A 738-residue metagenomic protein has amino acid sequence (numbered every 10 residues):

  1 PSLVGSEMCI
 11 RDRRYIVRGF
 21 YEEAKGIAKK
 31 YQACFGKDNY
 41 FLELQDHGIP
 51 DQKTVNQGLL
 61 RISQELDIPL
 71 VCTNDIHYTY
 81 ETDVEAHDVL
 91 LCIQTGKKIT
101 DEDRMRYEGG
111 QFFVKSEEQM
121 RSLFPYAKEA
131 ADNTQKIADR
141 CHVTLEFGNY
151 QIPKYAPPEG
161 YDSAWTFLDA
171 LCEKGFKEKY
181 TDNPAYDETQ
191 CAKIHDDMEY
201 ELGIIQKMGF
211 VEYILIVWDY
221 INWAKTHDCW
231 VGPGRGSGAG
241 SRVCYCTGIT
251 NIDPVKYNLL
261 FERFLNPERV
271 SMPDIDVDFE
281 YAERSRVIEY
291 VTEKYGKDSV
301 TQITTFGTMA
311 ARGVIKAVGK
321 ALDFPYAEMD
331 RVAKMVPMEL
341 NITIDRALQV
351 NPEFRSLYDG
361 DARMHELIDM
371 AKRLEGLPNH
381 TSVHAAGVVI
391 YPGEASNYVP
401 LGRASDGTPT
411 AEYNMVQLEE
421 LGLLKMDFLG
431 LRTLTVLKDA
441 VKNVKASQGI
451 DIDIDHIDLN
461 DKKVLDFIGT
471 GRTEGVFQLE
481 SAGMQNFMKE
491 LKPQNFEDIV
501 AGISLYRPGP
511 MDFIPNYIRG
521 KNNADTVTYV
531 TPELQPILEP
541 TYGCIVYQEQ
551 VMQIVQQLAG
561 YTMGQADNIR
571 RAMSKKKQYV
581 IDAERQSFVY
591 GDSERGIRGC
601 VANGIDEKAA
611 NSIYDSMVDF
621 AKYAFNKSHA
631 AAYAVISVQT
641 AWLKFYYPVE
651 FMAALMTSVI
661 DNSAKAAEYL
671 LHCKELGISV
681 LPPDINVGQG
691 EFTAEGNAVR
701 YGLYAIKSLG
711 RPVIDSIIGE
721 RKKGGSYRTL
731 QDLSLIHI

Functional and structural regions predicted by a protein language model:
P1-G5, I10, I736-H737: Single conserved hydrophobic/aromatic residue that forms the stacking wall/gate of nucleotide- or nucleobase-binding
S6-E7, R11-E81, P125, T144 (+1 more regions): Domain-core and long-helix interface of multi-subunit machines
G19-E22, Q57-L60, V84-L91, T247-T250 (+3 more regions): Short secondary-structure boundary/capping segments
E23-G26, K30, Y126-E129, N133-K136 (+4 more regions): A non-catalytic, amphipathic alpha-helix used as a structural packing/dimerization or gating element in enzyme scaffolds
Q32, G36, L60, Q64 (+4 more regions): Anion (oxyanion) recognition and catalysis
I68-L90, Q119-R121, D732: Gly/lys/ser-thr-rich phosphate-binding loops in alpha/beta enzymes that coordinate phosphoanhydride or phosphate groups
Y78, G110-Q111, E159-I736: Noncatalytic, beta-rich nucleic-acid-contacting surfaces in large DNA/RNA-processing enzymes
E85-F167: Active-site or pore-adjacent capping/gating segments
